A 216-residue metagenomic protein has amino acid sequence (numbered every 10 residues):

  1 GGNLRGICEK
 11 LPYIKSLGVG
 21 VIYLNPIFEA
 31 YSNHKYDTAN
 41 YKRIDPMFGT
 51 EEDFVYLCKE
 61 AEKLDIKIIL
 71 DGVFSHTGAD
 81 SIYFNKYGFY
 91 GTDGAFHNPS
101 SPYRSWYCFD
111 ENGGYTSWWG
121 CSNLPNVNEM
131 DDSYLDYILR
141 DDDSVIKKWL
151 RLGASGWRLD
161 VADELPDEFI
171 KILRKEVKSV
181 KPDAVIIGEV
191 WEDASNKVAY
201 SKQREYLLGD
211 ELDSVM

Functional and structural regions predicted by a protein language model:
G1-L70, S75-T77, I82-N85: N-terminal structural segment of carbohydrate-active enzymes
G1-R5, D37-E51, Y83, G120-L139 (+1 more regions): The substrate-binding groove and active-site-proximal loops of carbohydrate-active enzymes, especially glycoside
Y13-L17, E60-L64, F84-P99, D131-W157: An active-site-proximal structural segment forming one wall of the substrate-binding cleft that immediately precedes
G18-I27, Y41, K67-F74, Y137-L165: Short acidic catalytic loops
C58, E62, H76, S81-G91 (+3 more regions): Active-site-proximal helices and loops of the catalytic beta/alpha 8
I82-N128: Core domains of carbohydrate- and sulfate-ester-processing enzymes
